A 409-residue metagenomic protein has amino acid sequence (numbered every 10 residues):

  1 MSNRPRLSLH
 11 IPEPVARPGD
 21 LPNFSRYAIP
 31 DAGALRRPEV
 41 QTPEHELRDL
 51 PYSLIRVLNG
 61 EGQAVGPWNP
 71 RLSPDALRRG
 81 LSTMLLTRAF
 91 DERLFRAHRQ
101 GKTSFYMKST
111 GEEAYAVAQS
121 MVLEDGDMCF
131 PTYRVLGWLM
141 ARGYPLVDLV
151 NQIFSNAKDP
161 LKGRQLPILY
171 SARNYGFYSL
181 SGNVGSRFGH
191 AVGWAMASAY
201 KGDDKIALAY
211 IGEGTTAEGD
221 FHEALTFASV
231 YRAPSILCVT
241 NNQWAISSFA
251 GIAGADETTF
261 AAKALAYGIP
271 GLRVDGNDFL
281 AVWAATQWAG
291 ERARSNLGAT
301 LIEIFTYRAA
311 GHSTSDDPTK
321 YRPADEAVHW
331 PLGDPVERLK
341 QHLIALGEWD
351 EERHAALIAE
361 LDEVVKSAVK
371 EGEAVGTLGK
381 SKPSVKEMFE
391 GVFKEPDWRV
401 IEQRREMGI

Functional and structural regions predicted by a protein language model:
M1-Y115, A310, T319, A324-I409: Conserved acidic/glycine
E46-R48, Q119-V122, A228, E291-R294: A general structural signal for short secondary-structure junctions and capping/turn motifs
I55, I168, T300: A broad, low-specificity signal marking well-ordered, structured residues that form hydrophobic/aromatic
Q63-A64, L136, N242-A245: A short, flexible beta-alpha/helix-coil linker loop
A89-E92, R96-A233, F249-D256, A261 (+1 more regions): Cofactor-binding active-site loop characterized by glycine-rich and histidine/acidic residues
Y115, M140, I246, V282 (+2 more regions): Short secondary-structure boundary/hinge segments and terminal tails
G176-A374: Glycine-rich ThDP/TPP pyrophosphate-binding loop and its adjacent helix/strand module within ThDP-dependent enzymes
